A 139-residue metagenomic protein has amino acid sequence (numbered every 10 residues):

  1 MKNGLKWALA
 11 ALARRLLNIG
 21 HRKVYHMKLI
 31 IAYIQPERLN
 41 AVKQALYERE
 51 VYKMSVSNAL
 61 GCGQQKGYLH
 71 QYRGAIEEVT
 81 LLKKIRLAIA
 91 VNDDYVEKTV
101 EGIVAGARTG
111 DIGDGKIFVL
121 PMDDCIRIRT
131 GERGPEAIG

Functional and structural regions predicted by a protein language model:
K2-G139: Positively charged, small/polar-rich N-terminal and surface patches that mediate targeting and assembly and bind
